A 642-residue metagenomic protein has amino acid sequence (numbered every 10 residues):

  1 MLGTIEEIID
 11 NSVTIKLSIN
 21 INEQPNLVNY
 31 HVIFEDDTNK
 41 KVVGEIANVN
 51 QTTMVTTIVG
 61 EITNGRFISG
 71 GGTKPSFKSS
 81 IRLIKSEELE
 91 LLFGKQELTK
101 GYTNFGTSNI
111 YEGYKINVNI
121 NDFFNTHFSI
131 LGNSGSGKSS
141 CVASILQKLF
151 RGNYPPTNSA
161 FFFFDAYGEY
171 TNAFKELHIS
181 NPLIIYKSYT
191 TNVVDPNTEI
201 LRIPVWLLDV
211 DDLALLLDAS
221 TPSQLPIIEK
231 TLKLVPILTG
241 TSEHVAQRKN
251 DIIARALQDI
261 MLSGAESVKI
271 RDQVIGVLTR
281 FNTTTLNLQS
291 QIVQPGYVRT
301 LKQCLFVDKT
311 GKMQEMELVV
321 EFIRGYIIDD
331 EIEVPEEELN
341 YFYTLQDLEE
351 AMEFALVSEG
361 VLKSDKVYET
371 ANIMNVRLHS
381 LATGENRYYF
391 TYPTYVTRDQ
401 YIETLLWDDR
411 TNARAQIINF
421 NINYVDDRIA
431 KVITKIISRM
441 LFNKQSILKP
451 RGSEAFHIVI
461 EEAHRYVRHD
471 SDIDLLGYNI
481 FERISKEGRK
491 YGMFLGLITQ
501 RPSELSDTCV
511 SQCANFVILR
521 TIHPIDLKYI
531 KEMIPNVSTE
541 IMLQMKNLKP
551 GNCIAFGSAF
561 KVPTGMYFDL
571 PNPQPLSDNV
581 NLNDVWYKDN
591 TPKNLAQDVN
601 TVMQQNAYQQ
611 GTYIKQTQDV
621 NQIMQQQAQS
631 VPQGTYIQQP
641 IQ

Functional and structural regions predicted by a protein language model:
M1-N133, S140-N158, I179, G452-E454 (+2 more regions): Basic- and hydrophobic-enriched, low-structure N-terminal and domain-boundary segments that flank ATP-binding catalytic
N104-T190, A256, D507, A555 (+4 more regions): Glycine-rich phosphate-binding loop of nucleotide-binding enzymes
N158-A160, A415-I417, S453-H457, Y491-G496: Loop/turn-to-beta-strand initiation segments
G168-K175, R202-I480: P-loop NTPase motor domains
A219, L476-G477, E482-Y567: Conserved ATP-driven motor cores of ASCE-family P-loop NTPases powering translocation/secretion/packaging/pilus
I227-A246, Q544-P573: Conserved AAA+ ATPase small/helical "lid" subdomain
P550-Q642: Conserved P-loop NTPase motor module
